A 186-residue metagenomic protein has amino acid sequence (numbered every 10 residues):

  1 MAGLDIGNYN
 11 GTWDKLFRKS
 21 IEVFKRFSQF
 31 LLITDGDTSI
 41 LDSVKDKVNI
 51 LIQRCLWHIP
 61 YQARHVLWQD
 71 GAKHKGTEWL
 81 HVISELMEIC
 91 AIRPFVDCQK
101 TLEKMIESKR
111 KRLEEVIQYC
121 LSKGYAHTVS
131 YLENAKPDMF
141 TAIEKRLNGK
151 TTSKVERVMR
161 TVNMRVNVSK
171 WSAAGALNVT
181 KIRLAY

Functional and structural regions predicted by a protein language model:
M1-T38, D42-S43, K47, V116-C120 (+2 more regions): RNase H-like nuclease fold core
Y9-L16, C55, K75, A91-M105 (+1 more regions): Intrinsic-disorder/low-complexity, polar/charged segments
F30-T34, G76, Q118, N148 (+2 more regions): Hydrophobic alpha-helical scaffolding
L31-L86: Conserved beta-strand -> loop -> alpha-helix junction used to position metal-binding or nucleic-acid-contacting
L32-D35, H58, L132, E156 (+1 more regions): Mobile genetic element proteins and their domesticated derivatives, centered on retroelements and DNA transposons
S39, I106-K111, L177-N178, I182-Y186: Amphipathic, soluble alpha/beta structural segments
I52-R54, F140-Y186: Amphipathic alpha-helical/coiled-coil segments positioned at domain termini
P60, G71-N134: Long, charge-rich alpha-helical interaction segments
